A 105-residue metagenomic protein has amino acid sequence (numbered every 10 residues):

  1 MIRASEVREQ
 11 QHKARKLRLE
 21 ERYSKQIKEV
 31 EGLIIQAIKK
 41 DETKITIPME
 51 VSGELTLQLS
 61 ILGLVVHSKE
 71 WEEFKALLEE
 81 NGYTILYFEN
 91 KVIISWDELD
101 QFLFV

Functional and structural regions predicted by a protein language model:
M1-I61: An N-terminal amphipathic alpha-helical segment
I61-H67: Short, surface-exposed ligand-recognition loops at beta-strand->loop->(often short) alpha-helix junctions that present
H67-V105: Short, compact, well-ordered microdomains
